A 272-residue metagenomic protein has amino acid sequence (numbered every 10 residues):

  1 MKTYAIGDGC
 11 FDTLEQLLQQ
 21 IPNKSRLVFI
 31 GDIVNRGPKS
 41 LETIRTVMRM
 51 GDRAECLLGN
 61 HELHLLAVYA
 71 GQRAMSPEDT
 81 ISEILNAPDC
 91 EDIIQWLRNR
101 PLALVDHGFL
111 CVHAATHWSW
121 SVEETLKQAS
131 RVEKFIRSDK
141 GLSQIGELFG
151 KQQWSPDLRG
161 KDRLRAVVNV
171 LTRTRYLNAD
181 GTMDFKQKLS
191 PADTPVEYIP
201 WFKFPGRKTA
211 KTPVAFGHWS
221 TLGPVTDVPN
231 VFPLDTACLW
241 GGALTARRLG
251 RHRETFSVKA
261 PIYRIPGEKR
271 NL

Functional and structural regions predicted by a protein language model:
M1, N23-R26, D52-R53, R100-L102 (+3 more regions): Short coil/turn segments at beta-strand junctions that form active-site/ligand-binding loops
M1, R26-G31, A74-L85, M183-S190: Short, basic, glycine/proline-bearing loop/turn elements
M1-M50, L63: N-terminal active-site segment of His-dependent metallophosphoesterases
K2-D8, F109-A115, P233-L234: Active-site-proximal beta-strand elements of phosphoester/diester hydrolases
A5-G7, L27-G31, C56-G59, V214-G217 (+2 more regions): Active-site neighborhood of phospho(di)ester-bond hydrolases with catalytic His/Asp-centered motifs
C10-T13, N35-P38, H61-A67, S119 (+2 more regions): Active-site environment of divalent metal-dependent phosphoester hydrolases
L41-I44, M48-D162: Active-site neighborhood of divalent metal-dependent phosphoester bond hydrolases
L126-L272: Acidic, His/Gly-rich catalytic cores of divalent-metal-dependent hydrolytic chemistry
